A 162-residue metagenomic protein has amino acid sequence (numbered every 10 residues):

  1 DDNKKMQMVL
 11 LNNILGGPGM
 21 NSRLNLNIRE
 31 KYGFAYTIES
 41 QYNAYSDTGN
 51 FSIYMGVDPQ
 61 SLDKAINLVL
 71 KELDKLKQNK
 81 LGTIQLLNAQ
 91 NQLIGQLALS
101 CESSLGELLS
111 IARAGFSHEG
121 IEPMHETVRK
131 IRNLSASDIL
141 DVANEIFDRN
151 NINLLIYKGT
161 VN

Functional and structural regions predicted by a protein language model:
D1-N21: His/Glu-based metal-binding/catalytic segments typifying zinc-dependent metallopeptidases
V9, I139, L154: Short, conserved catalytic/metal-binding micro-motifs enriched in Asp/Glu and His
N25-Q78, T83-N133, R149-K158: M16 family metallopeptidases and their MPP-like homologs
A136-E145: Low-complexity, intrinsically disordered Gly/Pro/Thr-rich segments
